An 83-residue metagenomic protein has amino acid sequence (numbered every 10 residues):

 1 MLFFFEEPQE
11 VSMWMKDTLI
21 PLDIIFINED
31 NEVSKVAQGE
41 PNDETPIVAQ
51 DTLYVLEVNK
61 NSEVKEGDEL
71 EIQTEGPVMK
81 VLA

Functional and structural regions predicted by a protein language model:
M1-A83: Compact, glycine-rich, soluble single-domain proteins
